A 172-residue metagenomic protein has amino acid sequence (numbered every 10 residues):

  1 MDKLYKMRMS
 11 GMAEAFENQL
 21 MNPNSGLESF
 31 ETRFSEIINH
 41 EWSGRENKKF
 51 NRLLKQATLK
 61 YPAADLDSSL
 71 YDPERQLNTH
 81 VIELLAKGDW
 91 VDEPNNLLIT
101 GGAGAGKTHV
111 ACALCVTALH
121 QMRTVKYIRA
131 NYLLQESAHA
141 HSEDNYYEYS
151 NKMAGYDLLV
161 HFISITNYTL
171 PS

Functional and structural regions predicted by a protein language model:
Y5, S10-Y61: Interdomain "pre-motor" coupling segment immediately N-terminal to P-loop NTPase/helicase cores
R75-L85, V125-G155, L170: Short glycine-rich substrate-engagement loop in P-loop NTPases that contacts/grips substrate
L85-P94: Phosphate-binding P-loop
P94-L98, L114-T117, Q121-S137: Conserved post-Walker A coupling segment in P-loop NTPases
P94-V110: Walker A/P-loop nucleotide-binding motif
L159-H161: Walker B beta-strand of ABC/ABC-like P-loop ATPase nucleotide-binding domains, specifically the conserved hydrophobic
I165-S172: Conserved ATPase-coupling elements of RecA-like P-loop NTPase cores
